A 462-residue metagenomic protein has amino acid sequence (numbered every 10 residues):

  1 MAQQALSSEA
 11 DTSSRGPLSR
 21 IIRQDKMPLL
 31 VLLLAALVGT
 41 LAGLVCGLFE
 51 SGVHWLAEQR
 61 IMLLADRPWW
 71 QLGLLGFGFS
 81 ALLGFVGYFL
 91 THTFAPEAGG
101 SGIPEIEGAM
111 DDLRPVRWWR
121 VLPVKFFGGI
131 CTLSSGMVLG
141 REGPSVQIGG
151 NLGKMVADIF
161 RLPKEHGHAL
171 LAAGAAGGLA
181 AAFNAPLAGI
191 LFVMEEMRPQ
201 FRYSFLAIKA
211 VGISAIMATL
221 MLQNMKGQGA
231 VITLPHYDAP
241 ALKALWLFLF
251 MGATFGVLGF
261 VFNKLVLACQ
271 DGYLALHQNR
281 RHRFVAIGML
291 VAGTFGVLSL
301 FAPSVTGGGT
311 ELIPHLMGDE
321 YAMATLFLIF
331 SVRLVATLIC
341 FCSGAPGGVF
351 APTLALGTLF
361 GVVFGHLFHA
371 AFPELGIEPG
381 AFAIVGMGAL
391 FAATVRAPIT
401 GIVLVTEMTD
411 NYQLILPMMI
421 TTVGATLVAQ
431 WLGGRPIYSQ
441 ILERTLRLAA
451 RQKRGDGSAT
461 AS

Functional and structural regions predicted by a protein language model:
M1-S462: Alpha-helical transmembrane segments and immediately membrane-proximal extracytoplasmic
